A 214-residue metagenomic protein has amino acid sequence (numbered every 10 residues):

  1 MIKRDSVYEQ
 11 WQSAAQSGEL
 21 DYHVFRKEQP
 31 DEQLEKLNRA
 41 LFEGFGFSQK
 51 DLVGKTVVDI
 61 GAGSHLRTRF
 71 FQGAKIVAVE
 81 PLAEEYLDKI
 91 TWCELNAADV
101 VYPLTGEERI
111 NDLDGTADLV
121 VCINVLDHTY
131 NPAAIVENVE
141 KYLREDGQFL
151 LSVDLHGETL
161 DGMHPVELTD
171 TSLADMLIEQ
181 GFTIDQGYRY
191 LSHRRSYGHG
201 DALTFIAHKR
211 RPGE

Functional and structural regions predicted by a protein language model:
M1-D51: Class I SAM-dependent methyltransferase Rossmann-like catalytic core, especially the SAM/SAH-binding loop
S48, E108-G115: Short amphipathic alpha-helix with an adjacent loop that forms part of the alpha/beta core around
V58-R109: Class I SAM-dependent methyltransferase SAM/SAH-binding core
V121: A conserved beta-strand element that flanks and buttresses the S-adenosyl-L-methionine
N124-V125: Short catalytic micro-motifs in class I SAM-dependent methyltransferases
A133-Q148: A short glycine-rich, Lys/Arg-flanked "PGG" loop and its adjoining helix->strand segment in the class I
L150-A174: Conserved class I S-adenosyl-L-methionine
Q180-F182, Q186-E214: Core SAM-dependent methyltransferase catalytic element
